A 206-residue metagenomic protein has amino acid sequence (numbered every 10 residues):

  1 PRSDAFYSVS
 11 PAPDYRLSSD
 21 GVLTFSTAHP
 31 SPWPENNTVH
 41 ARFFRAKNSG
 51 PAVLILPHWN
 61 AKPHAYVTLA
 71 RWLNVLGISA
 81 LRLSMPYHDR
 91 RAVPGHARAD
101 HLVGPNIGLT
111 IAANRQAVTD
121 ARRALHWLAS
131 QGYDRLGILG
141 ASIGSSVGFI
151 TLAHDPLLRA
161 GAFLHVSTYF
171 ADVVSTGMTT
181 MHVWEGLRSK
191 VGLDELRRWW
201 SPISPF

Functional and structural regions predicted by a protein language model:
R2-N48: N-terminal cap/lid segment of alpha/beta-hydrolase-fold proteins
P51-A52, A160: Structural motif
I55-R115: Cap/lid segment of the alpha/beta-hydrolase catalytic domain
A113, S142-V147: Active-site loop->helix "elbow" adjoining a glycine-rich segment at hydrolase catalytic centers
A129-S142: Alpha/beta-hydrolase fold nucleophile elbow
V147-R198: Hydrolase active-site cap/lid region
W199-F206: A short, acidic, amphipathic alpha-helical segment used as a generic capping/interface helix at domain edges
